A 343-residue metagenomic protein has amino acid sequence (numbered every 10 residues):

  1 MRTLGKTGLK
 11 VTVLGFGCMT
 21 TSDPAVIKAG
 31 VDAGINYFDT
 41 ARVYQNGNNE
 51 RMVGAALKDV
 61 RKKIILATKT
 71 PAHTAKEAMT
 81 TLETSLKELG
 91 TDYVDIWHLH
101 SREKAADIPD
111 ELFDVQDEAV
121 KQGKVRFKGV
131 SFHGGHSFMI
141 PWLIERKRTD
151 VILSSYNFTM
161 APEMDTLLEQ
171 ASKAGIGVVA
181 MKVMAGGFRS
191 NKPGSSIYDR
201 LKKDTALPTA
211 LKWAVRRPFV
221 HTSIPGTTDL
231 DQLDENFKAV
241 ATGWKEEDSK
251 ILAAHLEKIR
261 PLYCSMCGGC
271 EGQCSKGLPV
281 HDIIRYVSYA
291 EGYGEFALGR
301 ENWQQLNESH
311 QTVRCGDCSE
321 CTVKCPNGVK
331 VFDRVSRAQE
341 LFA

Functional and structural regions predicted by a protein language model:
M1-I64, V115, K121: N-terminal binding-site loop/beta-alpha segment at the start of enzyme catalytic domains that lines or forms
L4, F16, F38, V53 (+12 more regions): Conserved, mostly hydrophobic/aromatic
K10, D32-D39, I64, V94-I96 (+4 more regions): Short, surface-exposed connector motifs at secondary-structure boundaries
V13-G15, Y37-R42, A67-K69, H98 (+4 more regions): Short catalytic-loop micro-motif centered on adjacent basic/acidic residues
A25, H73-M181, A185, K192 (+1 more regions): Glycine/proline-rich, positively charged, aromatic-decorated active-site loop/lid region on the catalytic face
V31-D32, T166-A343: Structured C-terminal cap/extension of enzyme domains
Y44, L57-T80, H100-E103: Structural motif corresponding to the early beta-alpha repeats
Y44, N48, T70-H73, H100 (+3 more regions): Short beta->alpha linker loops
